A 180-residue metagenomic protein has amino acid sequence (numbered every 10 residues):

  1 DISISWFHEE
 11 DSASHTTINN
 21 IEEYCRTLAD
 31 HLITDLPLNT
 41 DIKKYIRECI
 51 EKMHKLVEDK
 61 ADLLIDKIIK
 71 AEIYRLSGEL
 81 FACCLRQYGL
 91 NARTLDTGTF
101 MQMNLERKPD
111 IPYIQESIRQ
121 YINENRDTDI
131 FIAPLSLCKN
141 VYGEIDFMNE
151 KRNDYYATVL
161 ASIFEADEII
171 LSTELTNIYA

Functional and structural regions predicted by a protein language model:
D1-A180: Nucleotide/pyrophosphate-binding catalytic subdomain
